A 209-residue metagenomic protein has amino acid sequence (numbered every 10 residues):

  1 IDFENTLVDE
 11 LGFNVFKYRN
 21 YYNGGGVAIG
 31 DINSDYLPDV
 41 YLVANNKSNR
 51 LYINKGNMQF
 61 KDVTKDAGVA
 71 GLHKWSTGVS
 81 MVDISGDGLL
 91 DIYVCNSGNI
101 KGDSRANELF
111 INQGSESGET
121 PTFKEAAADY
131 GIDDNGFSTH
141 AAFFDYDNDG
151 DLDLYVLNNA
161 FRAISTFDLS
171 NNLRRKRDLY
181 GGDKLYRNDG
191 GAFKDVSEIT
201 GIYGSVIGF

Functional and structural regions predicted by a protein language model:
I1-F209: Beta-propeller-forming repeat regions
